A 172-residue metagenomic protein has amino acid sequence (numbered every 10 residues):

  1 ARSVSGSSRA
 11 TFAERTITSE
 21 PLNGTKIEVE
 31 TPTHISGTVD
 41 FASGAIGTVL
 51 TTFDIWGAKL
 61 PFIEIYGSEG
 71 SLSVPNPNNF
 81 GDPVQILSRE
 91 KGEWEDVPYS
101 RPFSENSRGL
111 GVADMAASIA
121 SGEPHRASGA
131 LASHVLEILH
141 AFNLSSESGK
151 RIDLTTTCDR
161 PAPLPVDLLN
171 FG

Functional and structural regions predicted by a protein language model:
A1-I46, T52-G57, A130: Rossmann-like dinucleotide-binding domain that binds NAD(P)(H)
P61, G111-D114: Hydrophobic alpha-helical segments typical of transmembrane helices and their membrane-interface/capping positions
I63, N79-K91: Short polybasic amphipathic segments
G92-D96: Tryptophan-centered short beta-strand motifs
R101-V112: Active-site loop of classical SDR/Rossmann-like NAD(P)-dependent oxidoreductases, centered on the catalytic Tyr-X3-Lys
A117-G172: C-terminal helix-rich "cap/oligomerization" subdomain common to oxidoreductases
